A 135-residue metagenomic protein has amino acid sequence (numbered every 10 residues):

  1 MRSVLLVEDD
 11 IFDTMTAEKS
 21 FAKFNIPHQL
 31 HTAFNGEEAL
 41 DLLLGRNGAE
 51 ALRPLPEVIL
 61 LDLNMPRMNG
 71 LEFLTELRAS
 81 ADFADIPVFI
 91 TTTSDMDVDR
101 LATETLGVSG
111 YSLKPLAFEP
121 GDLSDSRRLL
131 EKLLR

Functional and structural regions predicted by a protein language model:
R2-A22, I59: Conserved acidic segment of CheY-like receiver
I26, P54-E57, D82-P87: His-Asp phosphorelay/catalytic-motif detector in bacterial-type signaling
T32-V58, G121-D122: Acidic, metal-coordinating helix/loop segments flanking the phosphotransfer/catalytic sites of two-component signaling
D62, T92: Active-site residues of response regulator receiver
M65: Receiver (REC) domain active-site loop signature in two-component systems and cognate sites in sensor histidine kinases
S94-V98: Negatively charged, flexible loop motifs adjacent to catalytic sites in prokaryotic signal transduction proteins
S109: Short, glycine/charged-rich "phosphate-handling" switch motifs in NTP-dependent and phosphotransfer domains
